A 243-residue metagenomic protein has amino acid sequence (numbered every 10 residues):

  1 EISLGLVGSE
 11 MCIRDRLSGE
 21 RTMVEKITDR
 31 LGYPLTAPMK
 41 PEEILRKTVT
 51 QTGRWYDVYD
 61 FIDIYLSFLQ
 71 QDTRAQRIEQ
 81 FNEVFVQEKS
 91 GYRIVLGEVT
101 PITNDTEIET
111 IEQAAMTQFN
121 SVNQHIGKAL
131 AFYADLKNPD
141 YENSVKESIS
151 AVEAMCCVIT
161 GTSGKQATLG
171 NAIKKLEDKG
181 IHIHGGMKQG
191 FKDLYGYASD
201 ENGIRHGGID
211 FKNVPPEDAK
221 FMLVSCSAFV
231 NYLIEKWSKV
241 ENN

Functional and structural regions predicted by a protein language model:
E1-I13: Short, small-residue-biased leader/transition segments that mark boundaries at the very start of proteins
E10, R14-Q70: Long, hydrophobic/aromatic-enriched structural stretches that serve as scaffold segments
A37-L45, T100-P101, A167-N243: Long, charged low-complexity segments
V49, Q113-N120, D135-E142, G185 (+2 more regions): Short, solvent-exposed segments of well-ordered alpha helices
D63-H125, Y133: Helix-loop junctions and short alpha-helical segments
G127-L130, Y141-T162, L223, S227: Short, hydrophobic, well-ordered secondary-structure elements
A129-L136, R205, W237: Secondary-structure edge/capping motif, primarily at the C-terminal ends of alpha-helices and the immediately following
P139-E147, C157-K174, V240-N243: Short acidic alpha-helical/loop segments enriched in Asp/Glu that coordinate divalent cations
